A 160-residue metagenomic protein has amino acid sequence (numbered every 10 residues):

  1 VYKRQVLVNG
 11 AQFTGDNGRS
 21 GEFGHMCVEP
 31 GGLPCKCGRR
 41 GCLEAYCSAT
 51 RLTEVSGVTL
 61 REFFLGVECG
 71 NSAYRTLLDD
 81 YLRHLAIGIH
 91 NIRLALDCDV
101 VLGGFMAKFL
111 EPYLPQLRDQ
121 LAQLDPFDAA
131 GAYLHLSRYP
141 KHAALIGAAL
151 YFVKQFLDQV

Functional and structural regions predicted by a protein language model:
V1-Y2: Short, small-residue-biased leader/transition segments that mark boundaries at the very start of proteins
V6: Short aromatic-centered micro-motifs
R19-G31: A short, polar/charged loop-to-alpha-helix boundary motif
P30-P34, R39-V160: ATP-binding/phosphotransfer module of carbohydrate and carboxylate kinases, centering on a glycine-rich
